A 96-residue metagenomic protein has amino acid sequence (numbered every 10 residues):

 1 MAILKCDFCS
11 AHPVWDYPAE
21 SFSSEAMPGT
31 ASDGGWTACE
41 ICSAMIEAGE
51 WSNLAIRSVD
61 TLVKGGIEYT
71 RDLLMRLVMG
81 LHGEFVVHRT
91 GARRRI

Functional and structural regions predicted by a protein language model:
M1-A31, N53-L54, S58-L62: Short recognition patches in nucleic-acid-associated and regulatory proteins
K5, V14, A19, A48 (+2 more regions): Generic intrinsically disordered, low-complexity segments enriched for polar/acidic and small residues
C9-A11, T30, M45, R76-M79: Generic detection of intrinsically disordered/low-complexity segments and helix-coil linkers/edges
E20, E25, E40, E47-E50 (+2 more regions): Glutamate identity and glutamate-enriched acidic tracts
A26-A31, G35, G66, L74-M75: Generic structural signal for short, flexible, solvent-exposed coil/loop and linker residues
A31-S58: Short metal-binding segments enriched for Cys and/or His
E50-I96: Short, intrinsically disordered terminal segments enriched in charged and Pro/Gly residues
